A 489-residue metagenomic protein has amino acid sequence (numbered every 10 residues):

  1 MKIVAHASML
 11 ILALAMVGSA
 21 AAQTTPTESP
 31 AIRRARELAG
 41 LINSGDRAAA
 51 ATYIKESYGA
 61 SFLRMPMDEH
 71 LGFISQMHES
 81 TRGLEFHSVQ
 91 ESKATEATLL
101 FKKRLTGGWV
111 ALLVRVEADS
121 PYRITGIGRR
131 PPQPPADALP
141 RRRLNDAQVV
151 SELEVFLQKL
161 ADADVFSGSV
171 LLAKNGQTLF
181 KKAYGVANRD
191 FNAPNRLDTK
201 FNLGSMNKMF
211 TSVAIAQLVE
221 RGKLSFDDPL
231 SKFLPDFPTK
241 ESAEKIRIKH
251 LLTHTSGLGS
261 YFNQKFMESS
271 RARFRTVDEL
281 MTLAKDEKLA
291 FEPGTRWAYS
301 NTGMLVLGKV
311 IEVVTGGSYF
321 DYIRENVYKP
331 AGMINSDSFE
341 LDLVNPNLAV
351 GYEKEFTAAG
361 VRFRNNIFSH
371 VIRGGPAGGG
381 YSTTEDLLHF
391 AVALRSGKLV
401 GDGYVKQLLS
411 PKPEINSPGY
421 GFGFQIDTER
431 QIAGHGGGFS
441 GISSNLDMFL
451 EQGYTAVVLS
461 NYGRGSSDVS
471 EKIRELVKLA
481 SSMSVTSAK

Functional and structural regions predicted by a protein language model:
A21-A48, P134-S151: Short, low-complexity N-terminal intrinsically disordered segments enriched in polar/charged residues
I32-A60, Q158-A163, S167-S169: Short acidic-aromatic low-complexity motifs
S44-T95: Short solvent-exposed beta->alpha transition segments
G59, A161-S169, F191-T253, F291-S300 (+2 more regions): Short active-site loop at a secondary-structure junction that contains or immediately precedes the catalytic residue(s)
S92-R141: Exposed beta-sheet edge and beta->alpha loop/turn motif
L112-L113, I124-R129, S443-G463: Short, well-ordered beta-strand elements
N145-L203: Short, conserved catalytic-motif segment at the N-terminal edge
N188, E241-S440, S444: Short, surface-exposed loop or secondary-structure junction motifs that flank catalytic or metal-binding residues
